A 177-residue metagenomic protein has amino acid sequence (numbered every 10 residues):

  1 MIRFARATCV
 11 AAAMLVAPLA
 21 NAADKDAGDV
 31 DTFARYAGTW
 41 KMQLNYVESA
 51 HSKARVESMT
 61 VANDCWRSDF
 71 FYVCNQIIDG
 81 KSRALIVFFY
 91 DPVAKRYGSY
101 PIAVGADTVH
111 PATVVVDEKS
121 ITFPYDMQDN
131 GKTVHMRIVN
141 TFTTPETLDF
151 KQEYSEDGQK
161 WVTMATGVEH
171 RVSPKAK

Functional and structural regions predicted by a protein language model:
M1-C9: Bacterial N-terminal signal peptides that target proteins for export
A12-L15: Repetitive helical segments and hydrophobic/amphipathic motifs
A17-L19: N-terminal signal peptide c-region/cleavage motif recognized by signal peptidases
A22-K177: Hydrophobic small-molecule pocket/channel-lining residues, especially in calycin-type beta-barrels
